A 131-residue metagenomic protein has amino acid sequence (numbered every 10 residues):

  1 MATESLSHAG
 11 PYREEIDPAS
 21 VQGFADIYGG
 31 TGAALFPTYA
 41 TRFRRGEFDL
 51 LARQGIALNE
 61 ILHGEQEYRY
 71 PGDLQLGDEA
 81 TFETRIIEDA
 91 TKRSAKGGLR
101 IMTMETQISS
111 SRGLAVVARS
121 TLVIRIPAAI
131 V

Functional and structural regions predicted by a protein language model:
M1, D73-V131: HotDog/MaoC-like acyl-thioester-processing domains
M1-E65: Hot-dog-fold acyl-thioester-processing enzymes
H63-R69, L122: A beta-strand/beta-hairpin structural motif
